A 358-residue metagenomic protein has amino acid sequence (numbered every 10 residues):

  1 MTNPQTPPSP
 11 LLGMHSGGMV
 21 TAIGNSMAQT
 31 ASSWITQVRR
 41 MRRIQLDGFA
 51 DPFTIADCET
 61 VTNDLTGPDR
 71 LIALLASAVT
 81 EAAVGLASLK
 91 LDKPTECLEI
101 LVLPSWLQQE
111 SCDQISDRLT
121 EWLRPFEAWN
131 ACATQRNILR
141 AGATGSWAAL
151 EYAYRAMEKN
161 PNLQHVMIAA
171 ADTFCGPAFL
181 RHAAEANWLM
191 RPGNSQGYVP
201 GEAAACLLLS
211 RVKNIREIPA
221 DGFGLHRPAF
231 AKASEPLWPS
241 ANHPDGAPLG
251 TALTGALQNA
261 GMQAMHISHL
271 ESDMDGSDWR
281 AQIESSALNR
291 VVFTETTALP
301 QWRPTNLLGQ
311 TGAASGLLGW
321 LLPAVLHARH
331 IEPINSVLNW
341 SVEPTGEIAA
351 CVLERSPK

Functional and structural regions predicted by a protein language model:
M1-L163, A171-D172, R181-K358: Conserved "HGTGT" condensation-loop signature of ketosynthase/thiolase-family condensing enzymes that catalyze
P177-A178: An aromatic- and glycine-enriched ligand-binding surface/loop that stacks and positions planar moieties
